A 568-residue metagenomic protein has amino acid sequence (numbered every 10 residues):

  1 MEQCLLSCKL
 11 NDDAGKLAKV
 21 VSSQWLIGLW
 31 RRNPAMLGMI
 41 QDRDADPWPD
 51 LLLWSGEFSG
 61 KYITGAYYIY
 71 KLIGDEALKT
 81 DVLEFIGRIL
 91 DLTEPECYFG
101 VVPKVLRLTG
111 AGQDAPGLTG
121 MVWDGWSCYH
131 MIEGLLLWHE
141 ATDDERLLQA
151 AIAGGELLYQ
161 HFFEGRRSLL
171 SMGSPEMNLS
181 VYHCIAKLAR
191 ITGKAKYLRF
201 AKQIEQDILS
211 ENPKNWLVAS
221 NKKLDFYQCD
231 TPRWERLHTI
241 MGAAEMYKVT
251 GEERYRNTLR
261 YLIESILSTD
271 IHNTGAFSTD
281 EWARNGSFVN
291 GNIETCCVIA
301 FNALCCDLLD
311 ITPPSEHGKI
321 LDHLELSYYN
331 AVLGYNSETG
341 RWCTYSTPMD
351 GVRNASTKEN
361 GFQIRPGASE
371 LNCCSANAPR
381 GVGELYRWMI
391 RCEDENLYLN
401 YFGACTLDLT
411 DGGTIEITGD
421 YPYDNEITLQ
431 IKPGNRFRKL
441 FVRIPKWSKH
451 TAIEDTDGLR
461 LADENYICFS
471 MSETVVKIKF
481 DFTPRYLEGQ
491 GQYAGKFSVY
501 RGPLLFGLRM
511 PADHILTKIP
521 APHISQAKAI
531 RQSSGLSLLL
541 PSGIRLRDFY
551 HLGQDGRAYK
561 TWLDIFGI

Functional and structural regions predicted by a protein language model:
M1-F58, E76-T109, E145, K202: Low-complexity, Ser/Thr/Pro/Gly-enriched N-terminal "stalk/linker" regions
C4, C8, Y62-E76, Y129-E145 (+6 more regions): Well-ordered alpha-helical scaffold segments within catalytic/enzyme domains
D13-S22, G74-D91, T142-H161, G173 (+4 more regions): Extended, well-ordered alpha-helical scaffold segments
D44-S59, G110-M131, F163-L179, E211-M241 (+5 more regions): Solvent-exposed loop and edge beta-strand segments that line ligand/cofactor-binding and catalytic clefts
R254-E359: Non-catalytic carbohydrate-binding regions of carbohydrate-active enzymes
L259, D322-D424, V475, K479-I568: C-terminal beta-rich recognition modules with glycine/proline-rich loops and embedded aromatic residues
R436-T456: Beta-strand-rich binding/interaction modules
A452-V475, F482-Q490: A surface-exposed beta-strand-loop module
